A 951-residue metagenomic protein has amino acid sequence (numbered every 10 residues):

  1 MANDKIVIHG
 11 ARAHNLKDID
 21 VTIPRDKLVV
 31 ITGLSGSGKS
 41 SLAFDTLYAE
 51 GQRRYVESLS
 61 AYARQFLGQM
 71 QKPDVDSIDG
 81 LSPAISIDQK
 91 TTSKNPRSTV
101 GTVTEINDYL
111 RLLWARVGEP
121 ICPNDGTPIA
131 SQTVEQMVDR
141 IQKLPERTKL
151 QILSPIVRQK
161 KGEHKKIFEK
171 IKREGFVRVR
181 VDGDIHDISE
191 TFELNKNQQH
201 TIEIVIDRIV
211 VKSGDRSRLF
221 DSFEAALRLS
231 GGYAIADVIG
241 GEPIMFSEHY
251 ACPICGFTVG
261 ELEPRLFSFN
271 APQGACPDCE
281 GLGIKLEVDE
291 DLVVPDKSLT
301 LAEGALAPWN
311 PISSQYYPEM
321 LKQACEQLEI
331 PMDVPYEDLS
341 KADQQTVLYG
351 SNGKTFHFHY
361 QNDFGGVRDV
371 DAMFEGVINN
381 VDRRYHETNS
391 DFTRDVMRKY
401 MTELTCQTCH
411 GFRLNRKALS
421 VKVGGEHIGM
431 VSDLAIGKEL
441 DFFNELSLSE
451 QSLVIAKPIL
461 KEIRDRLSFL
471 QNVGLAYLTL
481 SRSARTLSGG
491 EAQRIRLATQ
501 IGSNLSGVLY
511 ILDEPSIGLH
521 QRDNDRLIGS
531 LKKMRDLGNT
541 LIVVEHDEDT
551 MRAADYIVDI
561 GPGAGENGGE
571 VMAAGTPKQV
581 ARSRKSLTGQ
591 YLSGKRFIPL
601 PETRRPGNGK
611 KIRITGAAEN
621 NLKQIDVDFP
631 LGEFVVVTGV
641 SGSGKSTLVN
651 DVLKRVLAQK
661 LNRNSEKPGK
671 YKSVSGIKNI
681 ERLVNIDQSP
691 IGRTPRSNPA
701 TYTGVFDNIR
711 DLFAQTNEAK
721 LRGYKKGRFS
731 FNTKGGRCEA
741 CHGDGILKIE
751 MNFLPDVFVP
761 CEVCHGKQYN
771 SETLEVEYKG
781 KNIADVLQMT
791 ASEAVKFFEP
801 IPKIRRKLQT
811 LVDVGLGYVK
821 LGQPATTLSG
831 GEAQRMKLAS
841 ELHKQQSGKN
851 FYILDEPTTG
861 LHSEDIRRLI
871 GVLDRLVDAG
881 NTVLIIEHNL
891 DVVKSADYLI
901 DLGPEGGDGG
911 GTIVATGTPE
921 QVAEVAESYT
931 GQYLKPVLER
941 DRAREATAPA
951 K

Functional and structural regions predicted by a protein language model:
M1-K951: Conserved phosphate-binding elements of NTP-dependent enzyme cores
